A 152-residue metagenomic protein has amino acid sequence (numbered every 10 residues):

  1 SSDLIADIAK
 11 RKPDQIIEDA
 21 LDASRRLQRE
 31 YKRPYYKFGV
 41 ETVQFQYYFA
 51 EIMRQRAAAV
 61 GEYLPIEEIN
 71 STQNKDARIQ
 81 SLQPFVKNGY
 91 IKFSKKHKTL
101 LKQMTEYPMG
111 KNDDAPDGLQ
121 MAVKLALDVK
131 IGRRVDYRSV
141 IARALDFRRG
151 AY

Functional and structural regions predicted by a protein language model:
S2-G110, Y152: Mg2+-dependent endonuclease catalytic cores in nucleic-acid-processing enzymes, primarily RNase H-like
L100, A122-V123: Glycine/aspartate-rich loop-and-adjacent alpha/beta segment that forms the canonical ThDP
A115: Phosphate-binding/switch region of NTP-binding enzymes
V123-Y152: Acidic two-metal-ion nuclease catalytic site recognized across multiple nuclease folds, prominently DnaQ/RNase D-T
